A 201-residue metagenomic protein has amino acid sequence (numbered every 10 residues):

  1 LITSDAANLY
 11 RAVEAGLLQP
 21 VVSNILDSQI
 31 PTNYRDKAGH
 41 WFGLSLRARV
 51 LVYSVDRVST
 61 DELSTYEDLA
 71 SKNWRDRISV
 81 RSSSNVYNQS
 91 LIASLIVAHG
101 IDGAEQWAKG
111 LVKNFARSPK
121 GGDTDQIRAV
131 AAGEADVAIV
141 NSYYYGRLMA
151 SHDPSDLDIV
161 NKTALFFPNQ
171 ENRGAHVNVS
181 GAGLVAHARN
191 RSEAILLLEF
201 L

Functional and structural regions predicted by a protein language model:
L1, L17, W74-D76, A132-V140: Alpha-to-beta junction loops
L1, Q19-L51, E67, S79-V80: A structural signal for short loop-to-beta-strand junctions that line the ligand-binding cleft of periplasmic/secreted
L1-S28, S155-L157: Extracytoplasmic "Venus flytrap"/periplasmic binding protein-like
Y10, S83, Y87-S90, S94-P168: Ligand-binding pocket segment of bilobal, Venus flytrap-like solute-binding proteins
V50-R57, V177-N190: A bilobed periplasmic-binding-protein/Venus flytrap-type ligand-binding module shared by bacterial periplasmic
D56-S64, I96-E105, A188-A194: Short helix-loop capping/hinge motifs at secondary-structure junctions, enriched in acidic/polar residues
E67-V86, S94-I96: Short loop->beta-strand "edge-of-pocket" segments that line small-molecule binding or catalytic clefts across diverse
W107, N141, V179-S180, R189-L201: Short amphipathic alpha-helical coupling segments at ligand-binding clamshell hinges and other catalytic/signaling
